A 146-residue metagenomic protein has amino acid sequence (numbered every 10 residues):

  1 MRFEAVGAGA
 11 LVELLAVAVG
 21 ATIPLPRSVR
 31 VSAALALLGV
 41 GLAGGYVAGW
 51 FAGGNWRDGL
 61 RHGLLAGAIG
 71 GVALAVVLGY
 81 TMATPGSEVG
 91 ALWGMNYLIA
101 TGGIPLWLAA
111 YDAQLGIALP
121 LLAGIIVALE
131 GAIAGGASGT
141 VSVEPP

Functional and structural regions predicted by a protein language model:
M1-L65, V72-P146: Juxtamembrane/disordered regions of integral membrane proteins
